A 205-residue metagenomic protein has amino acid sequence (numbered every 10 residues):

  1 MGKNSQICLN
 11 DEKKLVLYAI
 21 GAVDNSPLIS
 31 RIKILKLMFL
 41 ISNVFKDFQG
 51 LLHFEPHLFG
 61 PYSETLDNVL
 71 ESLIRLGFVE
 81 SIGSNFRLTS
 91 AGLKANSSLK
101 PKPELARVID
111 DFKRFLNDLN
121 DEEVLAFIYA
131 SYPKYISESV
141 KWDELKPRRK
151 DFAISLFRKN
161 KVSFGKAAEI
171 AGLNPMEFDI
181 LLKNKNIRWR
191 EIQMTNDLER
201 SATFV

Functional and structural regions predicted by a protein language model:
M1-I170, N174, D179-V205: Domain-edge interaction signal
